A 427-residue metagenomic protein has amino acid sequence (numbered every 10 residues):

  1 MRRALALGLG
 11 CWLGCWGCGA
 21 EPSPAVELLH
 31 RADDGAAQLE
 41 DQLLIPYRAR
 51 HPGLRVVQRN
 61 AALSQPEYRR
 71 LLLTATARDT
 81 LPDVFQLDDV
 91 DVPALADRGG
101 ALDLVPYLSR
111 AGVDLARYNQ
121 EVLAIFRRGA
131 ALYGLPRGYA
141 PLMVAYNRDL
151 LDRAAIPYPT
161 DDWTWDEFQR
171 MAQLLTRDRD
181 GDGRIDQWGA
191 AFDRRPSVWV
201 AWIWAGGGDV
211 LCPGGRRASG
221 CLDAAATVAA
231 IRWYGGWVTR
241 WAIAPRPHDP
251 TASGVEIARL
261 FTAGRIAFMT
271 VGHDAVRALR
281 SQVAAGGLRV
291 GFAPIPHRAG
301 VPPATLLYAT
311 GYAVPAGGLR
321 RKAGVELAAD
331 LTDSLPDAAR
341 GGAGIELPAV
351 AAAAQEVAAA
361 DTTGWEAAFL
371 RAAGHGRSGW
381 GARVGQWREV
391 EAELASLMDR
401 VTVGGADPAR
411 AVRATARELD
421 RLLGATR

Functional and structural regions predicted by a protein language model:
A4, C15-A94, A111-A116, P250 (+3 more regions): Conserved N-terminal structural module of periplasmic/extracytoplasmic solute-binding proteins
N60-L71, V90, W163-R170, R246-T262: Short helix-initiation/N-cap motifs at beta->coil->alpha
D89-P141, A293: Hinge/lid segment of periplasmic solute-binding proteins
V105-Y118, D161, D180-A190, G208-A230 (+3 more regions): Short, solvent-exposed loop/beta-turn-alpha elements that line the ligand-binding surface or hinge of extracytoplasmic
G129-R137, L142, E167-G220, A226 (+1 more regions): Extracytoplasmic/periplasmic solute-binding protein
D152, Q355, R371-R427: Conserved C-terminal helix/tail region of periplasmic/extracytoplasmic solute-binding proteins
M171-A172, R216-D249, I295: Glycine-centered hinge/linker elements that transmit conformational signals in sensory and ligand-binding systems
A275-A285, R298-S396: C-terminal lobe and pocket-closing loops of periplasmic/extracytoplasmic Venus-flytrap solute-binding proteins
